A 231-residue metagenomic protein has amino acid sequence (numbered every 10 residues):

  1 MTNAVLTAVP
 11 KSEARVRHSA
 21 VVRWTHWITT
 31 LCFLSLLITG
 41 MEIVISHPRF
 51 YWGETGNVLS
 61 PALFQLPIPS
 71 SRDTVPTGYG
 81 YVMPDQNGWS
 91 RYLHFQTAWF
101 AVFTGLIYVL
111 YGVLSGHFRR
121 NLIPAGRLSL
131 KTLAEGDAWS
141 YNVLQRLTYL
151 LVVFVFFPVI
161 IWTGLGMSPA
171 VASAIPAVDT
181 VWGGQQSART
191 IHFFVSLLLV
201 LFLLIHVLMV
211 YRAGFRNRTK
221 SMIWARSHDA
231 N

Functional and structural regions predicted by a protein language model:
M1-N231: Membrane-embedded alpha-helical bundles that constitute the cytochrome b-like, heme-associated redox core of multi-pass
